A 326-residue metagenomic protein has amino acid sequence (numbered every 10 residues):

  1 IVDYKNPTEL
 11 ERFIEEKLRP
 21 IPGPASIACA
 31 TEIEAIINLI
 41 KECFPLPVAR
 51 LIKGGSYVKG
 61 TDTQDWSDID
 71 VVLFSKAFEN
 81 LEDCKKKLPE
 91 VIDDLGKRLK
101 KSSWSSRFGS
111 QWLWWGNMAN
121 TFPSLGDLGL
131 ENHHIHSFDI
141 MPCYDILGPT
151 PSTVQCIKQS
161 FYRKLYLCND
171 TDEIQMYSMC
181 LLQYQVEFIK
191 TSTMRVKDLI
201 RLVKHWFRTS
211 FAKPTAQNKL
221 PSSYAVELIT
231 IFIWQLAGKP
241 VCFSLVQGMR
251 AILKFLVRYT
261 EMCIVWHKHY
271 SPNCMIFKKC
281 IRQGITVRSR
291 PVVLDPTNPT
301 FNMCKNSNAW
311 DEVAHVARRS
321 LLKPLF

Functional and structural regions predicted by a protein language model:
I1-P24, N38, I92, K100 (+6 more regions): Long, low-complexity, Ser/Thr/Gly/Pro-rich intrinsically disordered segments that act as flexible linkers and assembly
I1-S67, L73-V91, S105, S110 (+1 more regions): N-terminal regions immediately upstream of nucleotidyltransferase
P7, S26, A30-I33, I37 (+5 more regions): Generic preference for well-ordered alpha-helical elements
I37, K41, I92-G96, K100 (+5 more regions): Amphipathic alpha-helical interaction motifs in eukaryotic regulatory proteins
I37-I52, D65, K85-Q175, A216: Conserved catalytic core of two-metal-ion nucleotidyltransferases
G54, V72-K76, L125, M141-C143 (+1 more regions): Structured beta-strand/turn binding interfaces of compact recognition modules in eukaryotic regulators
D170-S222: Basic, alpha-helical interaction scaffolds
P214, K219-S223, E227-F326: Pol beta-like nucleotidyltransferase catalytic core
